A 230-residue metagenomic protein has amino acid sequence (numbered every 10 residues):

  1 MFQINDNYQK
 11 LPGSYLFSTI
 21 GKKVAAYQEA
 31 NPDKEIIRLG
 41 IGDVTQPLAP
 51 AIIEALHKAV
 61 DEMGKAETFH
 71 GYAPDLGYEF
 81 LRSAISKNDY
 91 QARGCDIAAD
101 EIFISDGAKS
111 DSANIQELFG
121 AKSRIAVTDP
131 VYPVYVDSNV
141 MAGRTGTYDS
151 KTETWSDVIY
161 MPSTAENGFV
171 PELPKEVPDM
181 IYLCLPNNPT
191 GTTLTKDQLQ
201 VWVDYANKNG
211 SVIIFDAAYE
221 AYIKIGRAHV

Functional and structural regions predicted by a protein language model:
F2-D106: N-terminal small-domain helix-loop-helix segment of the aminotransferase-like
G40, A218-Y219: Conserved S-adenosyl-L-methionine
A49-I53, D137-V140, I225-G226: Short aromatic-enriched loop/helix-cap "lid" or pocket-rim segments at secondary-structure transitions that line
A66-N209, I214, E220-I223: Conserved core of the PLP fold type I
A228-V230: Conserved small/polar residues in nucleotide/adenosyl-binding loops
